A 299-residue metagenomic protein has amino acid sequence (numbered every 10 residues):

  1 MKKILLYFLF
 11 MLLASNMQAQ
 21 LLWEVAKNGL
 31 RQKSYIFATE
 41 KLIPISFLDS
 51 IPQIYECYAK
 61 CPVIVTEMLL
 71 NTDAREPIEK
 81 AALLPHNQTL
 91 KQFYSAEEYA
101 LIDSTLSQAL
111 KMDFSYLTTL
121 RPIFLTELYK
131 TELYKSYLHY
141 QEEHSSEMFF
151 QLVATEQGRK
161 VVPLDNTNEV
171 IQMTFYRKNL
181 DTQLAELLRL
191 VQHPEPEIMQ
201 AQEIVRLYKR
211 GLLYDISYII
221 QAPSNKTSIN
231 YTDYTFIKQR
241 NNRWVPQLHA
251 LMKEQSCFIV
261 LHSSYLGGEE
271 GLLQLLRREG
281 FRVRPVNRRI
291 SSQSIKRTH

Functional and structural regions predicted by a protein language model:
I4-L13: Sec-dependent N-terminal signal peptides
M17-A19: Boundary at the C-terminal end of the N-terminal hydrophobic targeting segment
L22-E24, H249: Short, surface-exposed beta-strand/loop micro-motifs that present aromatic residues
E24-Y35, E40-S228, T232: Structured, acidic catalytic/metal-binding patches in enzyme active sites
N230-H299: A cross-kingdom marker for long, charged
